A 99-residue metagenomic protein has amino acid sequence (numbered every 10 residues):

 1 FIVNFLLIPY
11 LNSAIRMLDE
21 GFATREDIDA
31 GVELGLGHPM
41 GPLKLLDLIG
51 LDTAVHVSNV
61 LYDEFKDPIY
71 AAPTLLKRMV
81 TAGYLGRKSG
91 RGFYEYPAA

Functional and structural regions predicted by a protein language model:
F1, I15-E20, T24-A99: NAD(P)-dependent Rossmann-like dehydrogenase/reductase catalytic/cofactor-binding core
L7-L11: Structural/interface elements that position substrates and couple domains in central-metabolism enzymes
